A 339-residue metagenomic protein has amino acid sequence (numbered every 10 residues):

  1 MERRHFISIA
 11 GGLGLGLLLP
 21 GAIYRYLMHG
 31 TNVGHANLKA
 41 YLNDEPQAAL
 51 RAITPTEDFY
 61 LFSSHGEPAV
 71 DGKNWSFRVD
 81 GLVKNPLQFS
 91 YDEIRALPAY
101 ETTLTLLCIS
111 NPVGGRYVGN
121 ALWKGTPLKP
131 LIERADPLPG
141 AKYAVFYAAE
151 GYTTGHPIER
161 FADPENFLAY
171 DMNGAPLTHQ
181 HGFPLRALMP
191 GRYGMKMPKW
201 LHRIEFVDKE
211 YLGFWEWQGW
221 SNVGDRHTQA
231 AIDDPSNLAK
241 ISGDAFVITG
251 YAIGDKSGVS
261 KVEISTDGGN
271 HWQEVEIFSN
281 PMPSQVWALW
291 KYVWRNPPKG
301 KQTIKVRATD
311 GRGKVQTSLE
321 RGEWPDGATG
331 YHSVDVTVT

Functional and structural regions predicted by a protein language model:
H5-Y26: N-terminal export signals
Y26-T339: Structured, non-membrane catalytic/scaffold regions adjacent to prosthetic-group chemistry
